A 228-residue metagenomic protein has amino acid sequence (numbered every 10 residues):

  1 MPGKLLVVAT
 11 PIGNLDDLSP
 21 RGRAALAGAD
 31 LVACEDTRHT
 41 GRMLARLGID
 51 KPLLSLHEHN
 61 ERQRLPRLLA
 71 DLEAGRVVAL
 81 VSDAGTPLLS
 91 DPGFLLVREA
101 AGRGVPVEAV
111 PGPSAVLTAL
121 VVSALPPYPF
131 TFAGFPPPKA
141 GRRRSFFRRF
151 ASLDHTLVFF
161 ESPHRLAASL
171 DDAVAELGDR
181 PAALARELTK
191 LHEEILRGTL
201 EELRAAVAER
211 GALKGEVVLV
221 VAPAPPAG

Functional and structural regions predicted by a protein language model:
M1-H59: Glycine-rich, flexible N-terminal cofactor/catalytic loop recognition
P2, R76-V77, T156, F160-G228: A contiguous loop/helix-start segment that scaffolds small-molecule binding in enzyme catalytic cores
L26-V32, G104-E108, T156-L157: Short active-site oxyanion
R38-T40, G85-T86, A115, R165 (+1 more regions): Alpha-helix capping/helix-boundary segments
S55-R62, P136-A140: Conserved helicase motor
H57, L65-S114: Glycine/small-residue-rich loop that forms an oxyanion/phosphate-binding "nest" at active or ligand-binding sites
Q63-L68, R142-F146: Short acidic active-site motifs
L95-L153: Class I SAM-dependent methyltransferase SAM-binding "motif I" and its flanking Rossmann-like core
